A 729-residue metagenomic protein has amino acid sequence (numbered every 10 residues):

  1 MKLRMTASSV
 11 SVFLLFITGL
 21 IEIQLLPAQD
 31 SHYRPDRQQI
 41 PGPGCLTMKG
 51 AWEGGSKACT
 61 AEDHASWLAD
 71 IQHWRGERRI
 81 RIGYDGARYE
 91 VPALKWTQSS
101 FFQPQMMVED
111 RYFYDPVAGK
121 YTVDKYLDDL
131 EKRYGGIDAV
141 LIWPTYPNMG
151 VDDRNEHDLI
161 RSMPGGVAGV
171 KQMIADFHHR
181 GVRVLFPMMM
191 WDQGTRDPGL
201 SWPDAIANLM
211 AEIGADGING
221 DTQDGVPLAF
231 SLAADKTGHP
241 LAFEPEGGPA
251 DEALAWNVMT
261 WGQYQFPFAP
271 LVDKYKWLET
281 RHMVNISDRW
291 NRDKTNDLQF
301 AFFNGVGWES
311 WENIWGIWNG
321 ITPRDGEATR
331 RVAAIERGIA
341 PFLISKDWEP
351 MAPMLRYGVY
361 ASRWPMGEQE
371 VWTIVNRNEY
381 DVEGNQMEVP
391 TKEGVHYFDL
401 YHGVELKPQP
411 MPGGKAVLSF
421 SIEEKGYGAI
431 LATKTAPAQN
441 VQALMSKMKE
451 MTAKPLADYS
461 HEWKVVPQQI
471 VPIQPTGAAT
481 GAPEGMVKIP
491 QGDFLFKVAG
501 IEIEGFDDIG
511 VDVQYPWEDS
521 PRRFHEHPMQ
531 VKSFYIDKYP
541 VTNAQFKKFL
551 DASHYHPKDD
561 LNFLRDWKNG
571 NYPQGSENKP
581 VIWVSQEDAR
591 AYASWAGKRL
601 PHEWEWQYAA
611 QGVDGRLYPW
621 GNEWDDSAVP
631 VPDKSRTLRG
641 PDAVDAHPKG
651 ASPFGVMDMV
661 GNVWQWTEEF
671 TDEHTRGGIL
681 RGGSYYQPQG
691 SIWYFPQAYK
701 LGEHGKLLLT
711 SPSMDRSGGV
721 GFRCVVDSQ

Functional and structural regions predicted by a protein language model:
A28-Q29, P437-W604, Q611-R616, L707-Q729: Extended beta-strand/loop cores of jelly-roll/beta-sandwich
C59-H64, L68, H239-G247, D251-N385: Active-site-proximal substrate-binding groove within the catalytic cores of carbohydrate-active enzymes
E62-E77, R81-A118, P144-P147, T480 (+1 more regions): An acidic-aromatic substrate-binding cleft motif
G119-R133, P198-L209: Short, acidic/polar
K125-T145, E212-A215: Catalytic domains of carbohydrate-active enzymes, especially glycoside hydrolases
G150-L298, F302, W315-R324: Aromatic- and carboxylate-enriched substrate-binding clefts and catalytic-loop regions of carbohydrate-active enzymes
G413-K447: C-terminal beta-strand-rich structural cap/linker in extracellular carbohydrate-active enzymes
I489, H556, L561-K706, S713-G718: Functional-site microenvironments in short loops/helix caps that host divalent-cation chemistry
